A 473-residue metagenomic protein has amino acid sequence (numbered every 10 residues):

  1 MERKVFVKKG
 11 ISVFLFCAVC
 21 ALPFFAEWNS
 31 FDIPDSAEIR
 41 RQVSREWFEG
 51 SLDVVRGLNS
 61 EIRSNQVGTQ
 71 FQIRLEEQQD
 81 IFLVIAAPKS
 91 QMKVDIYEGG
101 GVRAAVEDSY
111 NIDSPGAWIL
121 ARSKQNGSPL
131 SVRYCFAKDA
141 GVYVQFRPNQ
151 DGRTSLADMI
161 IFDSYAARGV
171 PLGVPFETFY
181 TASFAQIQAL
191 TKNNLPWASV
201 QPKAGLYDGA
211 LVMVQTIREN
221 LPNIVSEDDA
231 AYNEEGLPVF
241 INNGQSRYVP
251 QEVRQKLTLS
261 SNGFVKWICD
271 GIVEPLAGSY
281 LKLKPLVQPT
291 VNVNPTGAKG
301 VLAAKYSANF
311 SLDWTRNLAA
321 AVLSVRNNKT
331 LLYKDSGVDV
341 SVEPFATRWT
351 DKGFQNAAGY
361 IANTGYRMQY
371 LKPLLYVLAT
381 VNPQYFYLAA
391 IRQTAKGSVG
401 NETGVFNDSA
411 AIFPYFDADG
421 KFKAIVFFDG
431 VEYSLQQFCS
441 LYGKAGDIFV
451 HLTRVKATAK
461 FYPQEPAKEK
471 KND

Functional and structural regions predicted by a protein language model:
E2-F14: Bacterial N-terminal signal peptides that target proteins for export
S12-P23: Bacterial N-terminal signal peptides
A26-D473: Cysteine-nucleophile amide-bond enzymes
